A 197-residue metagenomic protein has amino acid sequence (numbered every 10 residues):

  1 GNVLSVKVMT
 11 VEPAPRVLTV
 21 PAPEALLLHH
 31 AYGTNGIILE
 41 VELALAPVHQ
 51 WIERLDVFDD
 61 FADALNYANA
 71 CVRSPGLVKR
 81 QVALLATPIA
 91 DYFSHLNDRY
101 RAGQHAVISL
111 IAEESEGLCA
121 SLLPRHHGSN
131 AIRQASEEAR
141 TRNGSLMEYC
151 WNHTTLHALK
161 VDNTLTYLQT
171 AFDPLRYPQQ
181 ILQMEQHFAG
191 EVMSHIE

Functional and structural regions predicted by a protein language model:
G1-C71: FAD-binding subdomain of flavoenzyme oxidoreductases
V72-E197: C-terminal substrate-recognition/cap domain of FAD-linked oxidoreductases
